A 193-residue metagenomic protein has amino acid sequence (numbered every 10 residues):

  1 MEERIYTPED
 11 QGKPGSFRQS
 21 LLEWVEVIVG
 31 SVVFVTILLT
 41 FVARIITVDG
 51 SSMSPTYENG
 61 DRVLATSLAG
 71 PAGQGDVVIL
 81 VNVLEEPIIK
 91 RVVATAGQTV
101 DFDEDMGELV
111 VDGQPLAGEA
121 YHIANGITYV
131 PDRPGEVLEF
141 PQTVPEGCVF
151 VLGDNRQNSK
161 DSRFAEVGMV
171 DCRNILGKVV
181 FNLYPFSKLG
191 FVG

Functional and structural regions predicted by a protein language model:
E2-L21, F41, T47, P55-G193: Soluble "head" domains of membrane/secretory-pathway proteins
E26-F41: Hydrophobic membrane-insertion alpha-helices, especially the h-region of bacterial N-terminal signal peptides
